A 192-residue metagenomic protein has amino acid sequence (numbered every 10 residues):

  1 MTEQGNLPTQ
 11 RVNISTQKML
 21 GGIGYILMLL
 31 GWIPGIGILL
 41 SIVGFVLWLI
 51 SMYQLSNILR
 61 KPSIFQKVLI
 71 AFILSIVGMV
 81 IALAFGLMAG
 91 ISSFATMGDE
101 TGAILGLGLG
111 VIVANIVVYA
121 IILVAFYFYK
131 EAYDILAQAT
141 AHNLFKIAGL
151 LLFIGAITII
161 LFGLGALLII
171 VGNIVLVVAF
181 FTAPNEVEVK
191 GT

Functional and structural regions predicted by a protein language model:
T2-W32, L40-I81, T101, I121-A156 (+1 more regions): Membrane-interface extramembranous regions at the lipid-water interface
P34-G35, I160-L164: Membrane-interface helix caps and helix-loop-helix hairpins in membrane proteins
V80-M97: Membrane-helix interface motif
L83-L87, T101, L105, V111: Extended assembly-interface regions of large multimeric machines
F94-G106, T158: Flexible coil/linker segments and helix-coil junctions enriched in charged and small residues
L105-I122, I159-F162: Hydrophobic alpha-helical transmembrane segments
